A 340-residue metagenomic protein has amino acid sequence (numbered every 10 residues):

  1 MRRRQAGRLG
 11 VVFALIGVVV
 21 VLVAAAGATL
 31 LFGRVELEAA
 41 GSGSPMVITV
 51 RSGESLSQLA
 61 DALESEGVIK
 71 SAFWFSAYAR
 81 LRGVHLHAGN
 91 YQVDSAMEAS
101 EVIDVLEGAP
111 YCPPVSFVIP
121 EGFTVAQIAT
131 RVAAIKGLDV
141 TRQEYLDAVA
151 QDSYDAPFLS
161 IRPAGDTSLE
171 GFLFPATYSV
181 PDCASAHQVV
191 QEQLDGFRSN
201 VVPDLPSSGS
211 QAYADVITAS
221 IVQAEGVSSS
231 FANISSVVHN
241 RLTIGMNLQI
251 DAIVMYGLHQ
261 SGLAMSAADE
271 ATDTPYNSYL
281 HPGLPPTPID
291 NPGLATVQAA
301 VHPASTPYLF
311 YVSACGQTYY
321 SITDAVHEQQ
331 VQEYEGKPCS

Functional and structural regions predicted by a protein language model:
R2-P45: N-terminal type II signal-anchor transmembrane helix that functions as the membrane-insertion/stop-transfer segment
R4-G7, V47, R51, I128 (+3 more regions): N-terminal short leaders/motifs
A6-V12, R51-S55, G137, D269-D273: A broad, low-specificity signal for short, low-complexity segments enriched in glycine/proline and polar/charged
A14-V18, P45-M46, V84-L86, A232-S235 (+1 more regions): Short low-complexity stretches enriched in small and charged residues
A26, S52, D290: Short, conserved glycine- and acidic-residue-centered signature motifs in active-site or ligand-binding loops
A28-F32, F73-S76, A99-I103, S207-G209 (+2 more regions): Short hydrophobic/aromatic-rich motifs at helix boundaries and adjacent loops
L31-V201: Signal peptide-directed extracytoplasmic domains
I135-D139, Q151-S340: Bacterial extracytoplasmic/cell-wall-associated proteins, especially those involved in peptidoglycan
